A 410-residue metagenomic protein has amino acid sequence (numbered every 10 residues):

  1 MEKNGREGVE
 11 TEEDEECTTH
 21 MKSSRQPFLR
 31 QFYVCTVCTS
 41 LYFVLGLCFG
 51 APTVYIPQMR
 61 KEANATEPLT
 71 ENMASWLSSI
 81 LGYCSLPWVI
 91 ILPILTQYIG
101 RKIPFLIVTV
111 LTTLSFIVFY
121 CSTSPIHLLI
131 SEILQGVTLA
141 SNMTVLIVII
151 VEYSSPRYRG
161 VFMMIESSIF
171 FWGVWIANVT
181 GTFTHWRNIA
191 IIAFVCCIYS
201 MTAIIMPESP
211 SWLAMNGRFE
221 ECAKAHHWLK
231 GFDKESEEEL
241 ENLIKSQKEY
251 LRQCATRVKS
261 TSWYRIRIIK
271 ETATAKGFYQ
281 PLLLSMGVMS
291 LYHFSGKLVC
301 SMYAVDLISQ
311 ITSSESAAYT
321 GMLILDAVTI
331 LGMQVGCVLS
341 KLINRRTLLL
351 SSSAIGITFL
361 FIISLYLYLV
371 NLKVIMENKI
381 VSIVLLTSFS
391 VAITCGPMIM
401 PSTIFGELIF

Functional and structural regions predicted by a protein language model:
E2-R218, H227, C254-F410: Alpha-helical transmembrane bundle of multi-pass membrane proteins
G231-K234, P401: Domain-wide signal for the mature, well-folded portions of proteins, strongly enriched in nucleus-encoded organellar
K234-L240: Boundary/linker segments of alpha-helical solenoid repeat arrays
N242-S246: Short acidic/histidine-centered micro-motifs embedded in hydrophobic/aromatic stretches that mark compact functional
Q247-Q253: Short, basic alpha-helical nucleic acid-contact segments in DNA-binding proteins and DNA transaction factors
